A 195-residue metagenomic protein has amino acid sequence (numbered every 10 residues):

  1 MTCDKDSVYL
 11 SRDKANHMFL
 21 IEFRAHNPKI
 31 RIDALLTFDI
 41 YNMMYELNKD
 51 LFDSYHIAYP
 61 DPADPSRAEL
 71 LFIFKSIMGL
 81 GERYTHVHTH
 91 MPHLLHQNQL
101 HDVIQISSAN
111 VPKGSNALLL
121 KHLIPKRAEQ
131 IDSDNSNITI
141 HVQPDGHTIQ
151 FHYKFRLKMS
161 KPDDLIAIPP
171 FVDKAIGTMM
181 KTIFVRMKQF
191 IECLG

Functional and structural regions predicted by a protein language model:
M1-G195: Eukaryotic helix-grip
